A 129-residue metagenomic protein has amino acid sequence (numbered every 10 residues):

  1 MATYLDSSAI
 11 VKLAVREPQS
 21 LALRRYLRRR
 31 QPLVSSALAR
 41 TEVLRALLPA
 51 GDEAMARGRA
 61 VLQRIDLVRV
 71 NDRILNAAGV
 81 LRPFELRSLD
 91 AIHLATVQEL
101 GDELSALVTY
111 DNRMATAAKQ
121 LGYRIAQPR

Functional and structural regions predicted by a protein language model:
M1-S35, L47-R59, Q63, G122-R124 (+1 more regions): Short, well-structured N-terminal submotif of metal-dependent ribonuclease cores
A2, S35-S36, R40, P49 (+2 more regions): Acidic, PIN/NYN-like endoribonuclease modules and their adjacent C-terminal/linker elements
D6, D90, D111: Acidic active-site catalytic centers that drive phospho-/nucleotidyl reactions and related ester hydrolyses
A9-I10, A39, I74, H93 (+1 more regions): Alpha-helix capping/helix-boundary segments
R40, M55-R59, L75: Short, well-structured alpha-helical segments
A60, A95, T116: Surface-exposed charge patches
Q63-T96: Acidic catalytic patch
